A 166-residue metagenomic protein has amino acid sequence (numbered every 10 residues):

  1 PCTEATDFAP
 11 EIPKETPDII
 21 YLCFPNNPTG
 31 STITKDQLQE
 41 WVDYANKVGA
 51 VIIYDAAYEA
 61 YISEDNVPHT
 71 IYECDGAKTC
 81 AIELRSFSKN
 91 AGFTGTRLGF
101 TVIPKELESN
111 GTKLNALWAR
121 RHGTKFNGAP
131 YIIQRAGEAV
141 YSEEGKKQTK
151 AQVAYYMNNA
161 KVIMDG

Functional and structural regions predicted by a protein language model:
P1-C2, F24, S86, Y131: Active-site donor-binding loop signature of nucleotide-sugar glycosyltransferases
T3-T16, P28-I52, A56-F93, K105-K113: Active-site pre-lysine segment of PLP-dependent enzymes
D18-C23, I53, F100-V102: Structural motif
P25-P28, E144-G145: A short, flexible beta-alpha/helix-coil linker loop
E40-Y44, Y155, G166: Alpha-helical scaffold elements within enzyme catalytic domains, especially in hydrolases
K47-G49, I163-G166: A structural motif corresponding to the C-terminal end of an alpha-helix and its immediate exit/capping segment
C74, K78-M157, K161-M164: Conserved core segment of the aminotransferase class I/II
